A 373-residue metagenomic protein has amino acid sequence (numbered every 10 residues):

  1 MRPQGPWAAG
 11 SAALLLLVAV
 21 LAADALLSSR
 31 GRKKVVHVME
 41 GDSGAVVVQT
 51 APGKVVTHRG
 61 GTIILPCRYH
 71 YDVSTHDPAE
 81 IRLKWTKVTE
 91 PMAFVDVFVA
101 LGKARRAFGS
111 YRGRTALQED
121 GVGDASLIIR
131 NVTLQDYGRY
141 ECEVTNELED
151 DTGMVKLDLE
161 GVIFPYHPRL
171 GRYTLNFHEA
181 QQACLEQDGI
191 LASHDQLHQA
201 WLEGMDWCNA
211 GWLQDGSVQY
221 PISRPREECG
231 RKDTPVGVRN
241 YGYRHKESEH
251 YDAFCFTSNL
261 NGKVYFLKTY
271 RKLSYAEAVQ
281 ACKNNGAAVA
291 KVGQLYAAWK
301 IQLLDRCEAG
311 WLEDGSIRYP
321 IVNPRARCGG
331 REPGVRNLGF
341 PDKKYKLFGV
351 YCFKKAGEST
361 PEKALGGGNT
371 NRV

Functional and structural regions predicted by a protein language model:
R2, L14-V46: N-terminal signal peptide
R32-K33, V73-I81, E143-G161: Extracellular/luminal immunoglobulin-like beta-sandwich modules
I63, Q135-E143, Y251-D252, F348-G349: Conserved Ig-like domain signature around the intradomain disulfide
C67, W85, Y140-C142, C184 (+3 more regions): Core motif of extracellular immunoglobulin-like domains
V73-R112, D195-H198: N-terminal V-set
R112-V155: Ligand-binding face of N-terminal immunoglobulin V-set domains in extracellular IgSF glycoproteins
E160-H178, C208-G211, R226-L273, C328-E332: Extracellular disulfide-stabilized recognition modules
F177-G204, F266-K268, Y275-R306: Conserved hydrophobic ligand-interaction patch in extracellular adhesion modules
